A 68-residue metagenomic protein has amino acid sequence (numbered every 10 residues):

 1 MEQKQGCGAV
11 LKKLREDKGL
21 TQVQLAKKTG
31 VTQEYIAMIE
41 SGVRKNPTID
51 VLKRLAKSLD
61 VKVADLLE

Functional and structural regions predicted by a protein language model:
M1-D17: A short, Lys/Arg-rich alpha-helix, primarily the initiator
K12, V23, K53: Residues within the helices of the helix-turn-helix
R15, A26, A56: The alpha-helix within a helix-turn-helix
L20-I39: Short alpha-helical DNA-recognition segment
A37-M38, G42, R54: Alpha-helical DNA-recognition elements
E40, P47, L67: DNA major-groove recognition helix of helix-turn-helix
D50-D65: DNA major-groove recognition helix of helix-turn-helix/homeodomain DNA-binding modules
